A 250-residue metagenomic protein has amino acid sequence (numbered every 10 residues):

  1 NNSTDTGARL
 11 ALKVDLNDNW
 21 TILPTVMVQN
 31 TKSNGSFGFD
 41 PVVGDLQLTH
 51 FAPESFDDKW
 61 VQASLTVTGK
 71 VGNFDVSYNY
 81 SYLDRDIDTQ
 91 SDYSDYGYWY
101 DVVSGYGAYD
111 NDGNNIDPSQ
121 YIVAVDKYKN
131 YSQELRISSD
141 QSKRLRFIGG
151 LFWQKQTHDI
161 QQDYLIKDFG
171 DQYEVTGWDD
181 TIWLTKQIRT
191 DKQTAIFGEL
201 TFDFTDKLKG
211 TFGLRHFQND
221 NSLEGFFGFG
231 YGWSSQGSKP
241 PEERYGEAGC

Functional and structural regions predicted by a protein language model:
N1, S36-F51, D92-V123, D163-K186 (+1 more regions): Solvent-exposed loop segments that connect transmembrane elements
N1-S33, K59-A63, Y128-Q133, I137-Q154 (+2 more regions): Transmembrane beta-barrel wall of Gram-negative outer-membrane proteins
D5, Q29-G35, D58-K59, G72 (+7 more regions): Structural signature of outer-membrane beta-barrel domains
L48-A63: Outer-membrane beta-barrel signature, preferentially recognizing the C-terminal barrel domain of Gram-negative
T66: Oxyanion-binding "anion nests"
G69-N73, S142: A generic beta-sheet turn/junction motif
